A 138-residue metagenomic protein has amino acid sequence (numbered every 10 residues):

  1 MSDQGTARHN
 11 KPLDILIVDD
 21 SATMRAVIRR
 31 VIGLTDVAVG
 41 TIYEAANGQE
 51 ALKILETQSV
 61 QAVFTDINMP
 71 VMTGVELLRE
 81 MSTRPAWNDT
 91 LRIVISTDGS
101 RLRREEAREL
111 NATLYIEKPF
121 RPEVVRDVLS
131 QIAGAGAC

Functional and structural regions predicted by a protein language model:
D20, K118: A Lys-centered signature of the CheY-like receiver
A22-Y43: Two-component/phosphorelay signaling modules centered on CheY-like receiver
E44-A62: Acidic, metal-coordinating helix/loop segments flanking the phosphotransfer/catalytic sites of two-component signaling
N47-E50, T73-R79: Acidic catalytic/metal-coordinating carboxylates
D66, S96: Active-site residues of response regulator receiver
M69: Receiver (REC) domain active-site loop signature in two-component systems and cognate sites in sensor histidine kinases
E76, G99-I116, D127: Alpha4 helix (beta4-alpha4-beta5 surface) of REC/receiver domains from two-component response regulators
F120-S130: C-terminal output helix
